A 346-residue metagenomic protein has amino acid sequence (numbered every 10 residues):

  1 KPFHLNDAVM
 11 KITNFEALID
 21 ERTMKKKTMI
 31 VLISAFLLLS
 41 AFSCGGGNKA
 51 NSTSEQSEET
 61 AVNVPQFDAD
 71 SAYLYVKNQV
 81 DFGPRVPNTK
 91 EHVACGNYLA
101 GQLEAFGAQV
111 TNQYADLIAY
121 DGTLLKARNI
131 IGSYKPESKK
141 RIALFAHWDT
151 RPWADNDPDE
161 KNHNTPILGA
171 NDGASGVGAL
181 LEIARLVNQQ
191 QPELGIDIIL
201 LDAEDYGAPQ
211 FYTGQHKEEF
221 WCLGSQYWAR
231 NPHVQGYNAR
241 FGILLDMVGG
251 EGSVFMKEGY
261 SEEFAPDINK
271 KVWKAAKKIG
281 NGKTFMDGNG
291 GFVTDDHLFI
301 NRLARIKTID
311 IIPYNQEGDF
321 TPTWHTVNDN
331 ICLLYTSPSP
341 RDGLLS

Functional and structural regions predicted by a protein language model:
S40-S43: C-terminal motif of bacterial Sec signal peptides marking the signal peptidase cleavage site
G46, A50-C95, F106, G318-N330: N-terminal capping segment at the start of a domain
A61-Q66, D81-K90, I118-Y120, H163-G173 (+5 more regions): Second-shell loop/turn segments in exported
P84-E137: A non-catalytic alpha/beta surface segment that caps or lines the substrate-entry region of metallo-dependent hydrolase
N164-F264: Acidic/histidine-rich catalytic neighborhood of metal-dependent amide-processing enzymes
G280-D295: Short catalytic/ligand-gating loop segments at beta-alpha or beta-beta junctions within enzyme catalytic domains
G291-L334: Zn-dependent metallopeptidase/amidohydrolase metal-coordination segment
Y335-L344: Conserved small/polar residues in nucleotide/adenosyl-binding loops
